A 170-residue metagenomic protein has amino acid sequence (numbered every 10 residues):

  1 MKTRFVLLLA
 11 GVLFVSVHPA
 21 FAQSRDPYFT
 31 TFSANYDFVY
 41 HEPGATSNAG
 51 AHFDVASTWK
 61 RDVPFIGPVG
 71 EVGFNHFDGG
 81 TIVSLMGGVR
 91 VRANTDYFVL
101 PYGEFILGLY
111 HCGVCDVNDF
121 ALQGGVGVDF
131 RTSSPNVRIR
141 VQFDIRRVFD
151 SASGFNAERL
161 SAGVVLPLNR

Functional and structural regions predicted by a protein language model:
M1-P27, N169-R170: Cleavable N-terminal export/targeting peptides
V12, A22, Y36, T95 (+4 more regions): Short stretches within intrinsically disordered, low-complexity N-terminal or propeptide regions
F21-F65, V72-F74, L160-R170: Short glycine/proline- and aromatic-enriched beta-strand/turn motifs that initiate or cap beta-hairpins
S24-D26, P43-A49, F77-I82, V114-F120 (+1 more regions): Replace "Gram-negative outer membrane beta-barrel proteins" with "bacterial and organellar outer membrane beta-barrel
R25-D26, L100, F130-R170: Predominantly the C-terminal beta-signal and adjacent terminal strand-loop region of outer-membrane beta-barrel
N35-F38, Y110, R146-R147: Extracytoplasmic loops and strand-loop junctions of Gram-negative outer membrane beta-barrel proteins
A51-G125, D129-P135, I139: Gram-negative (and chloroplast) outer-membrane scaffold detector with strong preference for beta-barrel transmembrane
